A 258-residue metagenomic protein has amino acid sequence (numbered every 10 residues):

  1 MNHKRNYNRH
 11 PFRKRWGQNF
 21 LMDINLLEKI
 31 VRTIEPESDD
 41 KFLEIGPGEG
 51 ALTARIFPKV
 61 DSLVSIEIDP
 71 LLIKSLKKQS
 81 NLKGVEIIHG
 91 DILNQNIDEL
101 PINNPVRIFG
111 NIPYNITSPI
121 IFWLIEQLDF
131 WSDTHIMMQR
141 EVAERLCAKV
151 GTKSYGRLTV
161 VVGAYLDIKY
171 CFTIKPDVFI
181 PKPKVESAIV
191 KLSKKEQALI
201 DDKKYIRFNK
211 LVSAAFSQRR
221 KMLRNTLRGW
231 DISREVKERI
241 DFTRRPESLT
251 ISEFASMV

Functional and structural regions predicted by a protein language model:
M1-A214, S252, S256: Catalytic cores of RNA-modifying enzymes
V212-V258: C-terminal lobe and adjacent flexible extensions of AdoMet/dcAdoMet transferase-like proteins
